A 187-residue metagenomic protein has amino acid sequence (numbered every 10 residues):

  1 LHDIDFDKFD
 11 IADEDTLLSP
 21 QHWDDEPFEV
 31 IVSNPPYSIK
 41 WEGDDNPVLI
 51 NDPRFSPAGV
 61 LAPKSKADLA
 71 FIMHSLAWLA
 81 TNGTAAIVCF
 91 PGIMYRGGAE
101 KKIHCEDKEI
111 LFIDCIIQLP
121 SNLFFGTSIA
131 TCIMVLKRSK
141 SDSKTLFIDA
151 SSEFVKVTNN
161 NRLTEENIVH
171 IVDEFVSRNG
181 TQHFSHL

Functional and structural regions predicted by a protein language model:
L1-D25: S-adenosyl-L-methionine
T16-L187: A conserved structural/catalytic subdomain of Rossmann-like adenosyl-cofactor enzymes
